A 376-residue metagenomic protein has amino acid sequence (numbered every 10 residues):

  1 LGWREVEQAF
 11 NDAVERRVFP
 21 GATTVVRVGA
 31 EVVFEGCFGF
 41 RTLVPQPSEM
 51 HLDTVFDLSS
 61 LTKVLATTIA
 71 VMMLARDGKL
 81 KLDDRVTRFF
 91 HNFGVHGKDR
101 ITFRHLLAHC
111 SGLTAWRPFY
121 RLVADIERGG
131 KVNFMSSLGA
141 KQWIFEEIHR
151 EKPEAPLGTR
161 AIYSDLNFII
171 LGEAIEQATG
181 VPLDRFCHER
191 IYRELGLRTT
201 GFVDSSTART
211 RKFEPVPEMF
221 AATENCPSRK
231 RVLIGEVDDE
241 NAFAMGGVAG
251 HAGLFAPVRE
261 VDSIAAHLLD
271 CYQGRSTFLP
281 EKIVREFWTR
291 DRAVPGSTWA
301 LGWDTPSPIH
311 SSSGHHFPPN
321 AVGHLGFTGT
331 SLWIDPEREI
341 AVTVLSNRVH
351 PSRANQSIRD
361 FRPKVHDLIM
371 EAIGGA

Functional and structural regions predicted by a protein language model:
L1-L58, K79-K81, E146-R150, D239 (+2 more regions): Short, conserved catalytic-motif segment at the N-terminal edge
R4-N11, A30, D57-D83, F168-E176 (+3 more regions): Active-site SXXK
D12-V25, P45-H105, A155-L166, A249-A252: Short active-site loop at a secondary-structure junction that contains or immediately precedes the catalytic residue(s)
V33, L332, E339-R348: Short, well-ordered beta-strand elements
E35, T42, H96-P319: Short, surface-exposed loop or secondary-structure junction motifs that flank catalytic or metal-binding residues
G247-G253, A321-W333, N347-S352: Glycine-rich phosphate/pyrophosphate-binding beta-alpha loops
H350-G375: Generic C-terminus detector
